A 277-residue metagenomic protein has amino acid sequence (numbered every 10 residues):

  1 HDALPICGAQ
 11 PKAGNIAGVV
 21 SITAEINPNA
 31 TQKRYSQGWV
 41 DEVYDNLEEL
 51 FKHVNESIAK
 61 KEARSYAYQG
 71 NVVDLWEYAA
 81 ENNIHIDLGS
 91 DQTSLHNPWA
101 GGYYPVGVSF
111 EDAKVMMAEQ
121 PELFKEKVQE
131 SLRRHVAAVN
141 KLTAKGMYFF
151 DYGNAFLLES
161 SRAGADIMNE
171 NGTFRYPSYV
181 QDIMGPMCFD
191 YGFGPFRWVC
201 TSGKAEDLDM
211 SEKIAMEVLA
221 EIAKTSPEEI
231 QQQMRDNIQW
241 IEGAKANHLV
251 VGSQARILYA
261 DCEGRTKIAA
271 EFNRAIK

Functional and structural regions predicted by a protein language model:
D2-L4: Short, small-residue-biased leader/transition segments that mark boundaries at the very start of proteins
A9-I16, Q32-Q37, E77-E81, W99-P105 (+1 more regions): Short acidic, glycine/serine/threonine-rich loops at helix termini
V20-K52: NAD(P)-binding Rossmann-fold cofactor-contacting core
T23-K33, D91-H96, F156, I241-K245: Core alpha/beta catalytic barrel or barrel-like domain that forms the active/cofactor pocket in diverse metabolic
N29-V40, S57-K60, E111-E122, H248-Q254: Gly-rich Lys/Arg/Thr-decorated short loops/hinges at beta-loop-alpha junctions or inter-strand turns that position
W39-V43, G107-V108, M168: Short, hinge-like loop/turn segments at secondary-structure boundaries
Y44-H96, A100, K114-F149, G153-E228: Phosphate/diphosphate-binding loops
W198-S202, L208-T266, N273-R274: Hard-cation-handling environments
